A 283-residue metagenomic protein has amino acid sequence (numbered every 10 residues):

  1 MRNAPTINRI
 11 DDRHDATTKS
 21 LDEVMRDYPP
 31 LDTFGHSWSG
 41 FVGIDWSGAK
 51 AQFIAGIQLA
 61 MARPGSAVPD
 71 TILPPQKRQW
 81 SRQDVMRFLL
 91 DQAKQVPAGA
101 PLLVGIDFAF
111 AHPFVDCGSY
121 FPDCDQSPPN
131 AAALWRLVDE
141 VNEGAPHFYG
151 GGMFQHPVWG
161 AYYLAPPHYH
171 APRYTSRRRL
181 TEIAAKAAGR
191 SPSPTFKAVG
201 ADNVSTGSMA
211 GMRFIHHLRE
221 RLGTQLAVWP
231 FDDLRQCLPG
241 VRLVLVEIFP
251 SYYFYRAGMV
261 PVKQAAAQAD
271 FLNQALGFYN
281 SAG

Functional and structural regions predicted by a protein language model:
D15-V42, W46-G283: RNase H-like (RuvC/DEDD) metal-dependent nuclease/polynucleotide-processing core
